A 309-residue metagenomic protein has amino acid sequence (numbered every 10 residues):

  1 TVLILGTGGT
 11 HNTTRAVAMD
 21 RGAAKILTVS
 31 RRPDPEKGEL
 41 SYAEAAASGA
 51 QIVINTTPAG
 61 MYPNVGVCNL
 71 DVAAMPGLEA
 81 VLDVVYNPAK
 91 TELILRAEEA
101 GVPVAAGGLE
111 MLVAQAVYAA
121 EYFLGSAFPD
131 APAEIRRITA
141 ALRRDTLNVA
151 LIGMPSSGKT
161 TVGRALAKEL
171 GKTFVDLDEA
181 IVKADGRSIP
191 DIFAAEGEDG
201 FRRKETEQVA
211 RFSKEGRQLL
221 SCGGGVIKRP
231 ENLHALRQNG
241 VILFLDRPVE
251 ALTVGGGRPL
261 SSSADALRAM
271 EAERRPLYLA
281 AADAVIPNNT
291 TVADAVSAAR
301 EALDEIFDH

Functional and structural regions predicted by a protein language model:
T1-M19, G153-P155: Glycine-rich adenosine-cofactor-binding loop
D20-G38, D178-A180, A184-D185: NAD(P)-binding Rossmann-fold cofactor-contacting core
K37-A105, V226-N232: Rossmann-like adenosine-cofactor binding region
V84-L147, N288: Adenosine-phosphate binding glycine-rich loop
A133-D145, A165, E169, E215 (+2 more regions): NTP-dependent small-molecule kinase module
K159: Conserved lysine of the Walker
E179-R237, L277: ATP-dependent small-molecule kinase phosphotransfer cores that center on conserved nucleotide phosphate-binding segments
Q238-L277, A284: A glycine- and Lys/Arg-enriched "phosphate-lid" helix/loop adjacent to the NTP-binding pocket of small-molecule kinases
